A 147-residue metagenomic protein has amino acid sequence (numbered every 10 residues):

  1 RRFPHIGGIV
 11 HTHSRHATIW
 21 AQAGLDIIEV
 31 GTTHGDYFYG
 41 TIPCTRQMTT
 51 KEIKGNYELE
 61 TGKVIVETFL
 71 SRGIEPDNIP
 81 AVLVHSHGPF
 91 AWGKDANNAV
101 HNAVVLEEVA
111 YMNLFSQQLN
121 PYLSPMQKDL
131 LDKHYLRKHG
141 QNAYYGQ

Functional and structural regions predicted by a protein language model:
R1-Q147: Glycine-rich flexible loops
